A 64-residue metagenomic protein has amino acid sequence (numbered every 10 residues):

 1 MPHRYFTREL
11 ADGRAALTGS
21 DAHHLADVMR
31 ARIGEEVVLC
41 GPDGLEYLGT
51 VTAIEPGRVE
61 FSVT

Functional and structural regions predicted by a protein language model:
M1-T64: N-terminal positively charged helical leader segments and presequences
